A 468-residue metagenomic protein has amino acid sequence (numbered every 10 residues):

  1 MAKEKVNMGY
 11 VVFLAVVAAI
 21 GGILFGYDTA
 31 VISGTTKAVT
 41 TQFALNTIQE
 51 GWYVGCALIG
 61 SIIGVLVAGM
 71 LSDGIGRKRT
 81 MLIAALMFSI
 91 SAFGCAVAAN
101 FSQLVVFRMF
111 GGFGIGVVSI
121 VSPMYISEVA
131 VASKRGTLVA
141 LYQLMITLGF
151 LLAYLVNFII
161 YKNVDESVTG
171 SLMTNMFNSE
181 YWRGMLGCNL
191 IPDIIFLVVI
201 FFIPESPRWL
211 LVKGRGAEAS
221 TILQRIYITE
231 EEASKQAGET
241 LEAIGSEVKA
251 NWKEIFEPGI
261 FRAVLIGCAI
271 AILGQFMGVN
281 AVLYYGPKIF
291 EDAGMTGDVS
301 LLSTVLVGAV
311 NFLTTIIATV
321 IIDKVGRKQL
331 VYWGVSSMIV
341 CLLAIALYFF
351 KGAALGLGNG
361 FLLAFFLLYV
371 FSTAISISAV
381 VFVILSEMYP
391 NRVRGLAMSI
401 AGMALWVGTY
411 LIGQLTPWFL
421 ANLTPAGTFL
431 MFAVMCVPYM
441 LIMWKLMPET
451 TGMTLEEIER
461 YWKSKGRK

Functional and structural regions predicted by a protein language model:
M1-A217, I222-Q224, G245-K468: Alpha-helical transmembrane bundle of multi-pass membrane proteins
R225-T229: The Skp1-binding helix-loop-helix core of N-terminal F-box domains in SCF E3 ubiquitin ligase adaptors
E230-I244: Short, well-structured alpha-helical segments
